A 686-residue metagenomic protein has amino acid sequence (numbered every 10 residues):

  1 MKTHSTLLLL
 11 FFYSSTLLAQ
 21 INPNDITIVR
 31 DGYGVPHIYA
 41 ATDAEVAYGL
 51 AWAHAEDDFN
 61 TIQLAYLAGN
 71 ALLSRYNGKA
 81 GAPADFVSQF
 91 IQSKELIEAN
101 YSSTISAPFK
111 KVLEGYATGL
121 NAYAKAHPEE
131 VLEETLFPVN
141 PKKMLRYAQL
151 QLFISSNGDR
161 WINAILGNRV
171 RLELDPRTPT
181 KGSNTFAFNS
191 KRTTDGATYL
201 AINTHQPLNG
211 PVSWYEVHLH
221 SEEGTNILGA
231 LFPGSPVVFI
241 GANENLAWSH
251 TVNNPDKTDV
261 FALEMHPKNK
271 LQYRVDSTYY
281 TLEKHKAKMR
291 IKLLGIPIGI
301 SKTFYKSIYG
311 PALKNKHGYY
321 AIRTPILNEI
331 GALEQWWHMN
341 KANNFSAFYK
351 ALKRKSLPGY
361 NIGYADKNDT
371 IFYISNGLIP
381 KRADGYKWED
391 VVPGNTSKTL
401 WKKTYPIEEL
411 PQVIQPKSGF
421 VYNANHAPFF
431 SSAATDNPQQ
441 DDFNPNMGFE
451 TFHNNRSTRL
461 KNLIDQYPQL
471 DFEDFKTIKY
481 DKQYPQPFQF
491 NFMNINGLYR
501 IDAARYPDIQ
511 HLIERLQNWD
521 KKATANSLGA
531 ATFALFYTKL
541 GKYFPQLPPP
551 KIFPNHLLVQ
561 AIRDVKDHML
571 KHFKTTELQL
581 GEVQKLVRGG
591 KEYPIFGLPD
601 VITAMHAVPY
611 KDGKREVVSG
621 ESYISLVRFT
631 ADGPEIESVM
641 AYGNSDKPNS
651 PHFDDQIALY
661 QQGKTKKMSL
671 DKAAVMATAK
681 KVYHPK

Functional and structural regions predicted by a protein language model:
M1-I21: Bacterial Sec-dependent N-terminal signal peptides
Q20-F492, R505, H511-K686: C-terminal/peripheral segments of proteins
